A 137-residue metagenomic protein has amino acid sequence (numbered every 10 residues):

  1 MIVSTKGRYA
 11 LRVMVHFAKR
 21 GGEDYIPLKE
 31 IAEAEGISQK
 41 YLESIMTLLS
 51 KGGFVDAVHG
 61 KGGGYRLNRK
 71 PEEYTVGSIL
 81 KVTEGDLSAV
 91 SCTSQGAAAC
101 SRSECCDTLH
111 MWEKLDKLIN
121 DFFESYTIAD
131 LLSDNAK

Functional and structural regions predicted by a protein language model:
G7-G22: Short amphipathic alpha-helical interface segments
K19-G22, E33, K51: The C-terminal cap of the DNA-recognition helix in HTH/winged-HTH DNA-binding domains, marking the helix-to-coil
I26-G36: A short alpha-helical element within helix-turn-helix/winged-helix DNA-binding domains across DNA-binding proteins
K40: Key DNA-contact positions within bacterial/archaeal DNA-binding proteins
I45-S50: Basic amphipathic alpha-helical segments that dock to polyanions
K51-F54, V82: Residue cluster at the C-terminal edge of the helix-turn-helix DNA-binding motif
F54-L67: Beta-hairpin "wing" of winged helix-turn-helix
N68-K137: Non-DNA-binding regulatory cores of transcription-related proteins, predominantly C-terminal effector-binding
